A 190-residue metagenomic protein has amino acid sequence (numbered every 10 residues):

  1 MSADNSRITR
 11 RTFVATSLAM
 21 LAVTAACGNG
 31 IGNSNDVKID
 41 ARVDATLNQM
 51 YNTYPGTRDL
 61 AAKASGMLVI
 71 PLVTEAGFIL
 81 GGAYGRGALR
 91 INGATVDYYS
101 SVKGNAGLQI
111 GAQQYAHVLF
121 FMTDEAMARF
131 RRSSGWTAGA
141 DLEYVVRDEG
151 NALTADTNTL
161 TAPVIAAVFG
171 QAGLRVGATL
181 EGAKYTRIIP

Functional and structural regions predicted by a protein language model:
M1-I8, T12-A26: N-terminal secretory signal peptides
G28-P190: Small-residue-enriched, tightly packed secondary-structure blocks
